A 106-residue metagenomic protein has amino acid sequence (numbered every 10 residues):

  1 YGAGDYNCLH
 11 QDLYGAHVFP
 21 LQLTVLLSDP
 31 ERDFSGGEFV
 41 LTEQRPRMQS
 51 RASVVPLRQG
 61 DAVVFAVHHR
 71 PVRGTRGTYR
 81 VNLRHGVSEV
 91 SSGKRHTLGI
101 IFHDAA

Functional and structural regions predicted by a protein language model:
Y1-G15, S28-D29, P46-R47: Conserved short histidine dyad/triad with adjacent acidic residue
F19-L21, P30, F34-A106: Catalytic core of Fe(II)/2-oxoglutarate
